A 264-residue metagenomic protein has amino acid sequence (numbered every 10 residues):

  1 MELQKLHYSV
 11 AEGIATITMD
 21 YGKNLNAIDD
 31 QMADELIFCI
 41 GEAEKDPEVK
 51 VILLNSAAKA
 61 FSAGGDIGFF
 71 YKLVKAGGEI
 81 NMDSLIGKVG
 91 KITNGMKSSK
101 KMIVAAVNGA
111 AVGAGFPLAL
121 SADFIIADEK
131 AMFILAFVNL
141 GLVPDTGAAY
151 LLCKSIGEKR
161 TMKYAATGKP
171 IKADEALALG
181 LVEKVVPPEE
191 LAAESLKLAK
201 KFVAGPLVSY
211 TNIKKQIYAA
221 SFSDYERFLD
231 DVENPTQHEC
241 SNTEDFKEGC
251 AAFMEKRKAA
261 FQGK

Functional and structural regions predicted by a protein language model:
M1-A57, N94: Conserved CoA-thioester-binding segment of acyl-CoA-metabolizing enzymes
M1-L3, A251-K264: Terminal low-complexity tails and localization/encapsulation signals of metabolic enzymes
G22, I126-A131, V182-D231, E244 (+1 more regions): C-terminal long alpha-helix characteristic of the crotonase
S56-N94, A111, D224: Glycine- (often His-adjacent) and acidic-residue-rich active-site loop that binds/positions the CoA thioester
G64, D83-I86, G90, G113 (+4 more regions): Glycine-rich phosphate-binding loop at the start of an alpha helix
K91-K100, A106, V112-A166, L179 (+1 more regions): CoA-thioester-processing core
F124, K163, T167-K169, E175 (+2 more regions): Well-ordered beta-strand positions
